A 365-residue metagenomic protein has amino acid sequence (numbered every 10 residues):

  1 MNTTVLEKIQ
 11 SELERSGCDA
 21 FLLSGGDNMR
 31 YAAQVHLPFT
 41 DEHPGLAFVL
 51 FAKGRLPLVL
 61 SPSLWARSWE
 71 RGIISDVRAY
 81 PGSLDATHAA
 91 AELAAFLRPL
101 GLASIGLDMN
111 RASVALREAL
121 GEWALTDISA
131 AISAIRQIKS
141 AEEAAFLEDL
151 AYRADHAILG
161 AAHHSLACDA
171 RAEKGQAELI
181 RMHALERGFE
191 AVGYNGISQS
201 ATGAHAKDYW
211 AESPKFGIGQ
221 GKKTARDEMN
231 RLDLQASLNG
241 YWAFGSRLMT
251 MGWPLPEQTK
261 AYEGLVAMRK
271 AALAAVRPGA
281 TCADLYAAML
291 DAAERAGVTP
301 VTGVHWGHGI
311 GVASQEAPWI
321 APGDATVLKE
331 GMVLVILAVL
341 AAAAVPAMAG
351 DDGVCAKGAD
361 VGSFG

Functional and structural regions predicted by a protein language model:
M1-G365: Active-site neighborhoods and metal-handling regions in enzymes and metal-associated proteins
